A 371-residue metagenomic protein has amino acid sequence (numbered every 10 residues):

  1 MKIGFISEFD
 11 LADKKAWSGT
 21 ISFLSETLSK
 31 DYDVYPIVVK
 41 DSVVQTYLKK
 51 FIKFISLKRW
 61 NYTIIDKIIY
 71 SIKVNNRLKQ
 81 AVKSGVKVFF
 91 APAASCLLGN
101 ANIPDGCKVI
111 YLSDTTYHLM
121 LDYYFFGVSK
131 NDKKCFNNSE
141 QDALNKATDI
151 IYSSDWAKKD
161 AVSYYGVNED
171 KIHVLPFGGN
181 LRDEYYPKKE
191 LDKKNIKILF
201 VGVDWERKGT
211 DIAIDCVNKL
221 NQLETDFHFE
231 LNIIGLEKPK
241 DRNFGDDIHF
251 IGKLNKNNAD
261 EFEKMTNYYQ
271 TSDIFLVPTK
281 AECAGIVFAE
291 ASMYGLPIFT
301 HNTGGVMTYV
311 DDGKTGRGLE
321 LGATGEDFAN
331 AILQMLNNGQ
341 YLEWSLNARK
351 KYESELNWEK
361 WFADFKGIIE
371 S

Functional and structural regions predicted by a protein language model:
S129-I150: Membrane-proximal helix-turn-helix segments that form the acceptor-binding/catalytic region of lipid-linked
W156, G178: Carbohydrate-associated surface elements
E190-T210, I214-K219, L231-N232: Conserved donor-binding/catalytic core segment of Leloir-type glycosyltransferases
G235-F262, T266-N267: Nucleotide-activated donor-binding/catalytic signature segment of Leloir-type glycosyltransferases, i.e., the conserved
K280: Aromatic "clamp/platform" in nucleotide-sugar-dependent glycosyltransferases that forms part of the donor/acceptor
P297-T300, V310: Short hydrophobic beta-strand element within catalytic cores of glycosyltransferases and related nucleotide-activated
M307-L333: Change "using UDP/GDP/dTDP sugars" to "using nucleotide sugars
Q340-E355: A short, well-ordered alpha-helix in the C-terminal region of glycosyltransferases
